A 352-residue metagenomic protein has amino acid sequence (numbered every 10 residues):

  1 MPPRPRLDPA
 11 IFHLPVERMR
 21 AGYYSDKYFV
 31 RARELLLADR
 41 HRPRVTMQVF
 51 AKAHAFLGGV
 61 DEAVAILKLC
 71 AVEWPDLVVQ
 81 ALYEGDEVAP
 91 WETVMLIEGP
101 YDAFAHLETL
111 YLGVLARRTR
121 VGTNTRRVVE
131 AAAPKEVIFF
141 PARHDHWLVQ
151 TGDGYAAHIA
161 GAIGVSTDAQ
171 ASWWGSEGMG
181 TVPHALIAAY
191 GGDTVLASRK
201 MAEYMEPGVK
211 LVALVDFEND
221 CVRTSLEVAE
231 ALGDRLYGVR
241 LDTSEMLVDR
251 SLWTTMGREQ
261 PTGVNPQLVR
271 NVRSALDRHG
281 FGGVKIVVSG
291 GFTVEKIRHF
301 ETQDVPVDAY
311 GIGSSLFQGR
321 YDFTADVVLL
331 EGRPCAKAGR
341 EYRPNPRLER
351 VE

Functional and structural regions predicted by a protein language model:
M1-P207, R320, T324-E352: Ordered alpha/beta subdomains of enzyme catalytic regions
P3-R4, A185-E352: Glycine-rich phosphate/ribose-binding loops and adjacent secondary-structure elements that form binding surfaces
